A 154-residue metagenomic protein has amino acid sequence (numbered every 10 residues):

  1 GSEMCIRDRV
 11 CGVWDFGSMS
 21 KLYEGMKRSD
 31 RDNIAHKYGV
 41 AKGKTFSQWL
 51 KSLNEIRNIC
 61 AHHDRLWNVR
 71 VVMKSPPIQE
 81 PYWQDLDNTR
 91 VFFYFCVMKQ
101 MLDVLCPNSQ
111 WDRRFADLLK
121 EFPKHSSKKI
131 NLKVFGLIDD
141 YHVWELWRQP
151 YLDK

Functional and structural regions predicted by a protein language model:
G1-I6: Short, small-residue-biased leader/transition segments that mark boundaries at the very start of proteins
R7-S18, D30: Long, low-complexity, polar/charged, intrinsically disordered or flexibly structured peripheral segments
S18-E55, H62-K154: Polyanionic, low-complexity intrinsically disordered segments
